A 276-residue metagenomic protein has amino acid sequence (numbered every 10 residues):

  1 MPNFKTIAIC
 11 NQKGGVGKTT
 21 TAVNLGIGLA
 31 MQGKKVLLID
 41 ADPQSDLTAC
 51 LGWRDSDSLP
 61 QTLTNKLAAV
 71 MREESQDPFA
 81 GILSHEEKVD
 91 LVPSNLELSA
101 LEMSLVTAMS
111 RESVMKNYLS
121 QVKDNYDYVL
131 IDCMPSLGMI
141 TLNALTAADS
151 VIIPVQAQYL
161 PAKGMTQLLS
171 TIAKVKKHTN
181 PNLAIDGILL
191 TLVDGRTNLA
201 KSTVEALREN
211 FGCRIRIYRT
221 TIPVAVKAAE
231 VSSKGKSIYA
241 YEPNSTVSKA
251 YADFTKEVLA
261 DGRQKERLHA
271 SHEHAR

Functional and structural regions predicted by a protein language model:
M1-R276: P-loop NTP-binding core
